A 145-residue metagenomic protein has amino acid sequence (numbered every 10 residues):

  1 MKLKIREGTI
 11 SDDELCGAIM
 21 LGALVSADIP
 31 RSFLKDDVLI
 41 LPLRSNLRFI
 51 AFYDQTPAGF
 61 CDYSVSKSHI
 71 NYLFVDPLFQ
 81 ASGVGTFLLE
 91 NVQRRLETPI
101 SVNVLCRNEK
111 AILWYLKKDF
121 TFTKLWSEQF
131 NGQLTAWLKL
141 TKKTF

Functional and structural regions predicted by a protein language model:
M1-S11, L140-F145: Conserved N-terminal entry element of GNAT/NAT acetyltransferase domains
E7-L78, L89-N91, R95: Acetyl-CoA-dependent GNAT
N46, Q133-K139: Short hydrophobic/aromatic beta-strand or adjacent loop that forms the aromatic wall/cage of a ligand/substrate-binding
D76-S82, C106-R107: Active-site acidic-Proline motif in GNAT/NAT acetyltransferases
A81-R94, L113, K117: Conserved acetyl-CoA-binding loop-helix of GNAT-fold acetyltransferases
G85, L89, R107-A111, E128-L134: Short glycine/proline-centered loop/turn elements that form peptide/ligand docking sites
R95-R107: Conserved GNAT acetyl-CoA-binding A-motif
L116-L125: Conserved acetyl-CoA-binding loop of GNAT-fold acetyltransferases
